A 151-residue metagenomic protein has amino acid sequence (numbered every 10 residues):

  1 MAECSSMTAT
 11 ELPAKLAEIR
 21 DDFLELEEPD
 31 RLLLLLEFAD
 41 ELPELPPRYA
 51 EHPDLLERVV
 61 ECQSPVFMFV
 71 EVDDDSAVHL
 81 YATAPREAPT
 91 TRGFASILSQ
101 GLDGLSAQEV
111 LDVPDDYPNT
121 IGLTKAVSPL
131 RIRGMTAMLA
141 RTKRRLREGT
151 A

Functional and structural regions predicted by a protein language model:
A2-M7, E11, A151: Intrinsically disordered, low-complexity regions enriched in acidic/Ser/Thr/Pro/Gln residues
A9-H52, L56: Extended low-complexity intrinsically disordered regions
L16, R20-L24, E71-D73, A77-Y81 (+1 more regions): Mobile acidic interaction elements
Y49-V72: Structured beta-strand/loop patches that form or line metal/cofactor-binding pockets in enzymes
E61-P65, D75-A77, R92-F94: Short connector loops at helix/strand junctions that flank enzyme active sites, especially segments positioning acidic
H79-A88, T124-P129: A short glycine/serine-rich beta->alpha loop
F94-G104: Alpha-helical support elements that line or immediately flank enzyme active sites and cofactor-binding pockets
Q108-V113, Y117-A151: C-terminal binding/interaction regions
